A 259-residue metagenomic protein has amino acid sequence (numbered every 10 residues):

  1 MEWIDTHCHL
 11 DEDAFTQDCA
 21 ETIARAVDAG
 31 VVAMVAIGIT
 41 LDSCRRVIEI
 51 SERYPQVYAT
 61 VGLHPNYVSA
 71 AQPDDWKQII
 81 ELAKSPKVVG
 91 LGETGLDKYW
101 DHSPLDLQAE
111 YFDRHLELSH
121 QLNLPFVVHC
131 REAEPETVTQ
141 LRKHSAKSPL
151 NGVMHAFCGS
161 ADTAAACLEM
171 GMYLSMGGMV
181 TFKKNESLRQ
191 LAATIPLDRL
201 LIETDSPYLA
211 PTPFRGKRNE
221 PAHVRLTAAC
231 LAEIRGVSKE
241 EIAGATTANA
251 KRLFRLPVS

Functional and structural regions predicted by a protein language model:
M1-S259: Mid-domain alpha/beta scaffold segments of enzyme catalytic cores
